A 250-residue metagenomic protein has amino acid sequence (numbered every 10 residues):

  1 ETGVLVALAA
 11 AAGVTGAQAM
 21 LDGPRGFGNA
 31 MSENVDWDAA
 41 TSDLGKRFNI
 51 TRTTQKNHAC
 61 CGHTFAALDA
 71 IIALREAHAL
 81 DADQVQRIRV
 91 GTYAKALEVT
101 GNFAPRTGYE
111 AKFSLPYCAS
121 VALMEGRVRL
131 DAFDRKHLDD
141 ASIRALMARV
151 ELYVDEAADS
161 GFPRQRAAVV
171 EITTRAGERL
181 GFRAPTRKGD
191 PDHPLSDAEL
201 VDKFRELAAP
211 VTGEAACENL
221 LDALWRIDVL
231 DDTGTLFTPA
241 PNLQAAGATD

Functional and structural regions predicted by a protein language model:
E1, L8-D250: Terminal-appendage/accessory-domain detector
